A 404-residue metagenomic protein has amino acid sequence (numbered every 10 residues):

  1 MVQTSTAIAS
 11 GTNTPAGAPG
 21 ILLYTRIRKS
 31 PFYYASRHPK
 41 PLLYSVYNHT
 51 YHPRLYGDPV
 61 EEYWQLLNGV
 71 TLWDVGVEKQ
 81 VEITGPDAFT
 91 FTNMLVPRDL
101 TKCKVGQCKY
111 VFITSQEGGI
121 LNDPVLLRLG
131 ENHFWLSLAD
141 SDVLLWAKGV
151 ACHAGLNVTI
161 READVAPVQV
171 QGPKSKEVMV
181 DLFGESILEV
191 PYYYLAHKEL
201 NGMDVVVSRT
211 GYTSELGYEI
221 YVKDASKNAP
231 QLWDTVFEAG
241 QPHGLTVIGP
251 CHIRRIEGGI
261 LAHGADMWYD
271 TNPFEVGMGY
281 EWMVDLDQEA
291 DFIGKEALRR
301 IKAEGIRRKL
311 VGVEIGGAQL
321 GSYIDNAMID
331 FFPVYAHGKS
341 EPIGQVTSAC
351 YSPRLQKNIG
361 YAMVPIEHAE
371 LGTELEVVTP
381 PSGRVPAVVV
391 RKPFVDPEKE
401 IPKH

Functional and structural regions predicted by a protein language model:
V2-K40, V46-H49, P53-R54, R128-H404: Conserved, structured C-terminal
V2-V111, G119: Acidic, proline/glycine-enriched N-terminal capping motif
P59, Q65-L66, D74-G76, N93 (+8 more regions): Preference for short coil/turn "hinge" residues that link or interrupt alpha-helices
E61-Y63, E117, V143, V205: Structured alpha-helical segments in the cores of large, soluble enzyme domains
P86-I120, S175-V205: Internal amphipathic helical hairpin motif
V125: Short, surface-exposed charged micro-motifs
